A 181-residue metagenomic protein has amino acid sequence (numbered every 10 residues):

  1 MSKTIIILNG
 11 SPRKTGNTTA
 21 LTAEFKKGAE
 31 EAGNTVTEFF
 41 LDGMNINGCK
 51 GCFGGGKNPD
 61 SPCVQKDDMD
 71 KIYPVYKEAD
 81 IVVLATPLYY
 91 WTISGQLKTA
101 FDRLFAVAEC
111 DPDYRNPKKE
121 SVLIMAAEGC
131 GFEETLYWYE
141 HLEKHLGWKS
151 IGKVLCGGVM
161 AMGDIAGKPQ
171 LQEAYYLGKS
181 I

Functional and structural regions predicted by a protein language model:
M1-T86, W91-A106, K168-I181: N-terminal beta1-alpha1-beta2 submodule of the flavodoxin-like/Rossmannoid cofactor-binding fold
I7-L8, S121, M160: A short, mixed-charge helix-start or loop-turn motif at secondary-structure junctions
G10, L41, M125-E128, C156: Cofactor-binding loop segments of dinucleotide-utilizing enzymes, especially the Rossmann-like FAD- and NAD(P)+-binding
R13-G16, C130, A161-I165: A generic structural signal for short coil/turn motifs at secondary-structure boundaries
E31-A32, E140-I181: Glycine-rich phosphate/pyrophosphate-binding loop and the adjoining helix
E38-F40, Q65, L123, G152-L155: Structural signal for conserved beta-strand scaffold positions within catalytic alpha/beta enzyme cores
G95-Q96, C110-K153: Short, glycine-/small-residue-rich phosphate/pyrophosphate-handling segment
V107-D111, M160: A short, acidic/glycine-rich surface segment
